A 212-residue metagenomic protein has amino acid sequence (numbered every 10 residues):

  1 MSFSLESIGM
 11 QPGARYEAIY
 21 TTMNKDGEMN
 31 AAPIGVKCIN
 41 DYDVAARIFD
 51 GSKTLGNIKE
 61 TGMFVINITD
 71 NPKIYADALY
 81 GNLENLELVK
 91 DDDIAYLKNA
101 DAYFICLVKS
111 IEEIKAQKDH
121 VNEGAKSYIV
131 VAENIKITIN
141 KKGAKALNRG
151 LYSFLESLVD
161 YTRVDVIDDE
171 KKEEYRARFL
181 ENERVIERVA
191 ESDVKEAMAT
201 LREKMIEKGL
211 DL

Functional and structural regions predicted by a protein language model:
M1-Y103, L107-L212: Basic, polyanion-binding surface patches
